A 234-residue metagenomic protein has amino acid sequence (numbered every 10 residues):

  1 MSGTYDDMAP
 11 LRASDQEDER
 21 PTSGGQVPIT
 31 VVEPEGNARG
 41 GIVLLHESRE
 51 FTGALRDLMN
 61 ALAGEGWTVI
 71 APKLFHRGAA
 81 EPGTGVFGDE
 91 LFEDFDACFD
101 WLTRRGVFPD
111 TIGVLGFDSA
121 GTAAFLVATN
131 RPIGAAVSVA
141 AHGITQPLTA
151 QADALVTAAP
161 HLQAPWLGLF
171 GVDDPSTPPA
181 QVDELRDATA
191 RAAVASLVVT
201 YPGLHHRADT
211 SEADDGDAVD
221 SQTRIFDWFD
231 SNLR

Functional and structural regions predicted by a protein language model:
S2-V107, D209: Serine-hydrolase catalytic machinery in alpha/beta-hydrolase-like enzymes
L74-H76, A141, Y201-G203: Active-site loop/turn elements of alpha/beta-hydrolase fold enzymes, especially the short glycine-/histidine-rich
G78-E81, G143-T149, S176: A short beta-to-alpha transition loop/helix N-cap that caps and shapes the active-site region
A97-R105, D110-T157: Primarily recognizes the serine-hydrolase "nucleophile elbow" in alpha/beta-hydrolase and SGNH/GDSL folds
T157-Q163, R191-A192: Short, conserved loop/helix-junction motifs that constitute active-site signature segments in enzyme catalytic cores
L162, G168-F170: Short beta-strand/loop motif that positions the catalytic acidic residue of the alpha/beta-hydrolase fold
P175-E184: Conserved alpha/beta-hydrolase "acid-adjacent" motif
A195-R234: C-terminal catalytic histidine-bearing segment of alpha/beta-hydrolase fold enzymes
